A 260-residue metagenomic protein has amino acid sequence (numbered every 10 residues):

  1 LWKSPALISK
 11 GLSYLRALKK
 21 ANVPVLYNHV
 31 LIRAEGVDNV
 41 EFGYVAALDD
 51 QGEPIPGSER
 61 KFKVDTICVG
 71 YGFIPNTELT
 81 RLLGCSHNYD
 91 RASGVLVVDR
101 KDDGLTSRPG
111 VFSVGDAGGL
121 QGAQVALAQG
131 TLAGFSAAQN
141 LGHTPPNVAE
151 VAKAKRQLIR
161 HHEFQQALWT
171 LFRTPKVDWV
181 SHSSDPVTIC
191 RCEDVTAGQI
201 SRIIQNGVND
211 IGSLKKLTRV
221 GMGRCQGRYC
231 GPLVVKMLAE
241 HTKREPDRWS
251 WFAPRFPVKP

Functional and structural regions predicted by a protein language model:
L1-R224, R228-K259: Residues forming the flavin
